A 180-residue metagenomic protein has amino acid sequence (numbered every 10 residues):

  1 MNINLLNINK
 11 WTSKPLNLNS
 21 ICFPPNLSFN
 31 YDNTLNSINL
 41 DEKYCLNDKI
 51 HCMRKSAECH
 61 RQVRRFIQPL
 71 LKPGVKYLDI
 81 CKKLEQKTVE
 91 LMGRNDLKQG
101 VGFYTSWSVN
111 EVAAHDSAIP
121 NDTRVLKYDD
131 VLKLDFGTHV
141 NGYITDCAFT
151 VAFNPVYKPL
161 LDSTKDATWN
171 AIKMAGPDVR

Functional and structural regions predicted by a protein language model:
M1-R180: Active-site neighborhoods and metal-handling regions in enzymes and metal-associated proteins
